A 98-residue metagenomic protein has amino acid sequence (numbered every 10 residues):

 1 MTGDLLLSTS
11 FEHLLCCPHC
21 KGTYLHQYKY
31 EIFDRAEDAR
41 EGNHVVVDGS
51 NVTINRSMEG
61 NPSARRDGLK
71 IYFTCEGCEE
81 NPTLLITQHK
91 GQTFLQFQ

Functional and structural regions predicted by a protein language model:
T2-D4, F11-C16, G22-G68, T87: Short recognition patches in nucleic-acid-associated and regulatory proteins
C16-C20, C75-C78: Short cysteine-rich clusters marking metal-coordination/redox-active sites
P62-Q98: Short, compact, well-ordered microdomains
